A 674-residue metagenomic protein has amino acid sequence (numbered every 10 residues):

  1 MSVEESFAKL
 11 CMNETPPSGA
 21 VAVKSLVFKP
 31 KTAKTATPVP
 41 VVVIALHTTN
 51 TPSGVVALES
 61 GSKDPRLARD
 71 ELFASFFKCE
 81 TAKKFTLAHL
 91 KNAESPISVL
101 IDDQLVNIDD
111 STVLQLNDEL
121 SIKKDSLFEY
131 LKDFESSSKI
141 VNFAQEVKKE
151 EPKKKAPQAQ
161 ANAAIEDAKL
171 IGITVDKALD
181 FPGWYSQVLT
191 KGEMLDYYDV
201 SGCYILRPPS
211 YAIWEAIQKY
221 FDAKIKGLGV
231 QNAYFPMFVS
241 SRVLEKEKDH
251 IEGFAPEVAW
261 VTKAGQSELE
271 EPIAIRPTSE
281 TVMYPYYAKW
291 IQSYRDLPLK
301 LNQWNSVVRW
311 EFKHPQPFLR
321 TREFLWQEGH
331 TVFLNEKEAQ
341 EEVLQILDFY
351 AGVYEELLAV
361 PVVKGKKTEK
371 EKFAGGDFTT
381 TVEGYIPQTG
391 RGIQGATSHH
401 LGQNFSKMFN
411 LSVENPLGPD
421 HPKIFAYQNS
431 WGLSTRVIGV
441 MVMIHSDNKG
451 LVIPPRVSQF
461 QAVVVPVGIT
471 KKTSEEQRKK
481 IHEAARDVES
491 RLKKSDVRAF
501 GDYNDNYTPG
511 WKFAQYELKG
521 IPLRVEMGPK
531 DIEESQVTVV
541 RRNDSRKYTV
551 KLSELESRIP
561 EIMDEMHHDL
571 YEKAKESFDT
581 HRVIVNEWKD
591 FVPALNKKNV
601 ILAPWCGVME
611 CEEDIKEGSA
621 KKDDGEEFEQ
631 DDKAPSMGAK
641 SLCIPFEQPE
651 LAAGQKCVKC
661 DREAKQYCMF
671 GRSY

Functional and structural regions predicted by a protein language model:
M1-Y674: NTP/phosphate- and nucleic-acid-binding module
